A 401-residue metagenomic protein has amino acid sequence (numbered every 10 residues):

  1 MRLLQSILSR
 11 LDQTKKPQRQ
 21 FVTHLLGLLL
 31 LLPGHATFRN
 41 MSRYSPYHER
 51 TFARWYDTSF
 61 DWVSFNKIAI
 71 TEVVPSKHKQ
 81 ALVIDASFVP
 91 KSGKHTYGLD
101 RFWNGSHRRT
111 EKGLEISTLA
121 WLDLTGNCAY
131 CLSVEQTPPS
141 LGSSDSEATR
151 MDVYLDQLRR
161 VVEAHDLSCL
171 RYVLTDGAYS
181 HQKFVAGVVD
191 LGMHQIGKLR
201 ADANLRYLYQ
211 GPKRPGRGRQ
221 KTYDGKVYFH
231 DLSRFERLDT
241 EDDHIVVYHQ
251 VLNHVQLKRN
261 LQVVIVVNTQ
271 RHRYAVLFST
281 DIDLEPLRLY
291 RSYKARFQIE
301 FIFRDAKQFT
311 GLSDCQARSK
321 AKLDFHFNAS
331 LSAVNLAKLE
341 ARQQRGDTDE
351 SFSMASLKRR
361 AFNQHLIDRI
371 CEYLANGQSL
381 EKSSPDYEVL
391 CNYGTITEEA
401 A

Functional and structural regions predicted by a protein language model:
S6, R10-H24, L28-K94, R160 (+5 more regions): Electropositive nucleic-acid engagement tracts
N40-R43, T51-A53, S106-S168, V255-V276: Electropositive, glycine- and tryptophan-enriched low-complexity nucleic-acid-binding patches
M41, K79-S92, L119, Y172-S180 (+4 more regions): Short, conserved catalytic/metal-binding motifs centered on acidic residues
T58-L132, P138, V246-L252: Active-site-proximal, Lys/Arg-enriched surface segment that forms a nucleic-acid-binding/basic interface patch
F88, P286-A317: Short amphipathic alpha-helical "interface-anchor" segments enriched in bulky aromatics
S140-V263, Q344, T348-S353, Y387-E388 (+1 more regions): An internal, acidic/charged active-site-proximal segment that coordinates divalent cations and/or engages
L312-I370: Basic, amphipathic alpha-helical segments enriched in Lys/Arg and hydrophobic/aromatic residues
R345-G346, E350-A401: Long, low-complexity C-terminal extensions of enzymes
